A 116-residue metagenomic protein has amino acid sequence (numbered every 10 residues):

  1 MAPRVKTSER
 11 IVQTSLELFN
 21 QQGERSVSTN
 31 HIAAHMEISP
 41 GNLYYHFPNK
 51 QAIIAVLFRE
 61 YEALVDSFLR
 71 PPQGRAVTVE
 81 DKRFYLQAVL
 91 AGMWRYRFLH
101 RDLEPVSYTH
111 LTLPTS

Functional and structural regions predicted by a protein language model:
M1-K6, E17: N-terminal intrinsically disordered/low-complexity leader segments
R10, T14, L18-A52, V56: Helix-turn-helix
R10, Y85, T109: Charged catalytic carboxylate motif
T14, L18, H35-M36, F68 (+3 more regions): Generic non-transmembrane alpha-helical segments
V56, R70-D102: Hydrophobic alpha-helical connector segments
R59-L64: Short, basic, alpha-helical segments at the C-terminal edge of helix-turn-helix-like DNA-binding modules
T109-T115: Conserved small/polar residues in nucleotide/adenosyl-binding loops
